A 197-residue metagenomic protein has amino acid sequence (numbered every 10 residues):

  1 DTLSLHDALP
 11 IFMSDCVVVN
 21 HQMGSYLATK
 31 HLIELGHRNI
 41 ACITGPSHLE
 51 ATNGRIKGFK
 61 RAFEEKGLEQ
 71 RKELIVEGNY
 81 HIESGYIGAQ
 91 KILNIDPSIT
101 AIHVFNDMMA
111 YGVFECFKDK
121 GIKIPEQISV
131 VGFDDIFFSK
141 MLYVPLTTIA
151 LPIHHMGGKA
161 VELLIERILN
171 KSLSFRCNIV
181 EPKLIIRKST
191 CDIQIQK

Functional and structural regions predicted by a protein language model:
D1-L9: Short, small-residue-biased leader/transition segments that mark boundaries at the very start of proteins
I11-D15, S139-K140: A short acidic, helix-capping loop that chelates divalent metal ions and anchors anionic groups
C16-L27, I43-G88, H103-Y111, F133-D135 (+3 more regions): Hinge/beta->alpha junction and helix N-cap segments in small-molecule ligand-binding domains
H31, A62, C116: Rossmann-fold NAD(P)-dependent oxidoreductase module
I33-G36: Non-catalytic positions within long, well-ordered alpha-helices that form the structural scaffold/packing of enzyme
R38-N39, Q70-L74, K123-V130: Short acidic capping loops at alpha-helix termini that bridge into adjacent secondary structure
Q90-K91, I95-K197: Flexible loop/turn connectors
